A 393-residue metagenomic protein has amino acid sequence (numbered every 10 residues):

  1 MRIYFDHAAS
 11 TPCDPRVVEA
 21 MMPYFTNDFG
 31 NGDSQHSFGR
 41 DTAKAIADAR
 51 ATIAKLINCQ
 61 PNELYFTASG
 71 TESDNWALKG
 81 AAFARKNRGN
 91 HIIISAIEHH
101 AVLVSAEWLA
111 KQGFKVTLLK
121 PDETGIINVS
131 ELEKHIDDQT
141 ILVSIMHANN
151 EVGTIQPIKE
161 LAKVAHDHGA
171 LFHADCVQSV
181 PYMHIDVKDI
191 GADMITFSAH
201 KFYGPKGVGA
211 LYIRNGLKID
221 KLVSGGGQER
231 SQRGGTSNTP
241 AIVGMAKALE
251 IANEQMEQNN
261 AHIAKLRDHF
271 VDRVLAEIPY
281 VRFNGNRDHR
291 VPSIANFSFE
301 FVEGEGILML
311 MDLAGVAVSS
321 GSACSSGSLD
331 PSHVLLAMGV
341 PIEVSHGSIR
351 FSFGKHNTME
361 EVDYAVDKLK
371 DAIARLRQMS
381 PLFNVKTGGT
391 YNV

Functional and structural regions predicted by a protein language model:
M1-V393: Pyridoxal 5′-phosphate
